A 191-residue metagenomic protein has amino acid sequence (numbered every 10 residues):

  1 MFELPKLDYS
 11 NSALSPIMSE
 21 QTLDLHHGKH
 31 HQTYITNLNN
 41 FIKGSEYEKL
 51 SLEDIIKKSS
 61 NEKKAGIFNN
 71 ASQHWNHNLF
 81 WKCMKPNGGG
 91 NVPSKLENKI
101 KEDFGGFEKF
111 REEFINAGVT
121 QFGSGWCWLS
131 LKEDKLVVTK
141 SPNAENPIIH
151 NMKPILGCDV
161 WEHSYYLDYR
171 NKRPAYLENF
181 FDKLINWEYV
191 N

Functional and structural regions predicted by a protein language model:
M1-N191: Feature for soluble, non-membrane regions of globular proteins
